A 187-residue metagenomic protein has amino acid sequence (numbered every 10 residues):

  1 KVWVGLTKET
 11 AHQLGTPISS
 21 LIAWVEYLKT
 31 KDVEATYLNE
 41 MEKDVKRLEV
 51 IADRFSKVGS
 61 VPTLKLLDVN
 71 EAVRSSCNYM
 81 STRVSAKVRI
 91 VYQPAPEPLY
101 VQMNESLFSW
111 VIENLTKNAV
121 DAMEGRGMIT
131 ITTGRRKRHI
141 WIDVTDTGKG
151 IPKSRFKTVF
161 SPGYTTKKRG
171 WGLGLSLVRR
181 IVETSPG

Functional and structural regions predicted by a protein language model:
T7, G174, V178: Short alpha-helical Gxxx[C/S/T] motif in the catalytic ATP-binding
L38-K87: Conserved DHp (HisKA) dimerization/phosphotransfer helix of two-component histidine kinases, i.e., the long coiled-coil
S60-T63, Y100-M103, T166: Conserved micro-motifs of the catalytic ATP-binding
R89-L99, R136-K137: Conserved catalytic submotifs in the C-terminal HATPase_c
R126-R138: Short beta-strand/loop element within the Bergerat-fold HATPase_c
D146: Acidic ATP/Mg2+-coordinating residue in the GHKL
I151-P162: Short conserved segment of the HATPase_c
V182-E183: Detector for a conserved hydrophobic position within an alpha-helical segment of the HATPase_c
